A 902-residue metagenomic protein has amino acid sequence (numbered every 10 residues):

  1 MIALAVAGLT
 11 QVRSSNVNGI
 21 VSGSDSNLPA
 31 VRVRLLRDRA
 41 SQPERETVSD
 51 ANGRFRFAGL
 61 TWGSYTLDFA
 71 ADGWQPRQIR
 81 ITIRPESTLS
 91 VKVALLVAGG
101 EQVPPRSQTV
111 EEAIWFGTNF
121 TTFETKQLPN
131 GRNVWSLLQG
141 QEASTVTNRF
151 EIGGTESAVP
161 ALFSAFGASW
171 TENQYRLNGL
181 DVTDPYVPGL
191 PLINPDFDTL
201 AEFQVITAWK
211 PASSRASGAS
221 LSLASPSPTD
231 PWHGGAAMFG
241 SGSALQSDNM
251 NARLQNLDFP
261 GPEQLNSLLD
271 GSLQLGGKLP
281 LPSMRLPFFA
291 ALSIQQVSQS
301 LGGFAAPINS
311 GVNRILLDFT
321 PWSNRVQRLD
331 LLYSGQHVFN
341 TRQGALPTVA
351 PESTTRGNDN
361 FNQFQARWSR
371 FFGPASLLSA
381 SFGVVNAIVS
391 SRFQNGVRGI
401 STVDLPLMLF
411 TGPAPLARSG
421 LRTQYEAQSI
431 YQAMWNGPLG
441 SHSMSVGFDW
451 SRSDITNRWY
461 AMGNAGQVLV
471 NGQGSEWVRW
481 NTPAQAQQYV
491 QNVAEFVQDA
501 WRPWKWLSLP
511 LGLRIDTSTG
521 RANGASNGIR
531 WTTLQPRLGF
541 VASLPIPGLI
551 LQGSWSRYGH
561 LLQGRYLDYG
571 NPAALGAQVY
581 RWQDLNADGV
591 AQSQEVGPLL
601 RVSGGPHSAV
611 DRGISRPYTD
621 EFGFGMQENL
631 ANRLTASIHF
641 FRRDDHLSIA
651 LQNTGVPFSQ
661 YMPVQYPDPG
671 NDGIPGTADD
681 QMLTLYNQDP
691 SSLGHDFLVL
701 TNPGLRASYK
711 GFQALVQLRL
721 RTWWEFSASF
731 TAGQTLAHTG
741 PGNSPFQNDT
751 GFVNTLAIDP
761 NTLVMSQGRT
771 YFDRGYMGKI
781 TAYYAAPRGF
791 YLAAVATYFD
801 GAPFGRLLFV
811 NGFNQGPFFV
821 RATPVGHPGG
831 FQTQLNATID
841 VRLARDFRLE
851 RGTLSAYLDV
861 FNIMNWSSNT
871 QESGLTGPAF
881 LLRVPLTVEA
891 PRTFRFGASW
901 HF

Functional and structural regions predicted by a protein language model:
A7-F116, T121, K126-L128: Periplasm-facing N-terminal accessory domains of Gram-negative outer-membrane beta-barrel systems
D50, G73-Q75, I81-A94, Q102-S227 (+6 more regions): Periplasmic N-terminal accessory/gating domains of Gram-negative outer-membrane beta-barrel systems
G131, W170, P226-P228, P280-M284 (+16 more regions): Outer-membrane beta-barrel channels and translocator barrels
E263-N340, R356-V384, P536: Transmembrane beta-barrel wall of Gram-negative outer-membrane proteins
Q327-Q498: Replace "related TpsB outer-membrane translocases also match" with "some related outer-membrane beta-barrels such as
S508, S637-R806, G897: Gram-negative outer-membrane beta-barrel transporters
N523, G528-Q535, G539-N702, F819-V820 (+2 more regions): Solvent-exposed loop/turn elements at secondary-structure boundaries
R633, H646-L647, L651, Q734 (+3 more regions): C-terminal beta-signal and adjacent terminal beta-strands/loops of Gram-negative outer-membrane beta-barrel proteins
